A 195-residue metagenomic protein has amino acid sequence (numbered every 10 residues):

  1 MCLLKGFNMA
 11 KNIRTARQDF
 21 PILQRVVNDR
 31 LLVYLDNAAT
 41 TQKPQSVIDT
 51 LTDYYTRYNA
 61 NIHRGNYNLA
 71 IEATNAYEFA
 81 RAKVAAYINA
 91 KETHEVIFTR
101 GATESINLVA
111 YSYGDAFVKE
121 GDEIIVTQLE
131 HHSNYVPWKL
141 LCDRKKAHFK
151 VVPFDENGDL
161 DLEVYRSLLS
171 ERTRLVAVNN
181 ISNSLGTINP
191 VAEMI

Functional and structural regions predicted by a protein language model:
C2-I195: Pyridoxal 5′-phosphate
